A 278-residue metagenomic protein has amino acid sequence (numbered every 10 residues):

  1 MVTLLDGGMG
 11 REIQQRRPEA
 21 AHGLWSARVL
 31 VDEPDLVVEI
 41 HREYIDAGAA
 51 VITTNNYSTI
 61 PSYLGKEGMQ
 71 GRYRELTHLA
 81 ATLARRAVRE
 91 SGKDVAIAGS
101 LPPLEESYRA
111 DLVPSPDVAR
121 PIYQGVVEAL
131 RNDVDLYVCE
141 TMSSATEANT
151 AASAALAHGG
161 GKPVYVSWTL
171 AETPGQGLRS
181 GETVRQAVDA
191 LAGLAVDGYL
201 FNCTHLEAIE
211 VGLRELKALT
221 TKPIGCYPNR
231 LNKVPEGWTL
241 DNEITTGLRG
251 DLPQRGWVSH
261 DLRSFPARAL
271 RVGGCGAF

Functional and structural regions predicted by a protein language model:
M1-F278: Domain-level signal for soluble alpha/beta catalytic cores
